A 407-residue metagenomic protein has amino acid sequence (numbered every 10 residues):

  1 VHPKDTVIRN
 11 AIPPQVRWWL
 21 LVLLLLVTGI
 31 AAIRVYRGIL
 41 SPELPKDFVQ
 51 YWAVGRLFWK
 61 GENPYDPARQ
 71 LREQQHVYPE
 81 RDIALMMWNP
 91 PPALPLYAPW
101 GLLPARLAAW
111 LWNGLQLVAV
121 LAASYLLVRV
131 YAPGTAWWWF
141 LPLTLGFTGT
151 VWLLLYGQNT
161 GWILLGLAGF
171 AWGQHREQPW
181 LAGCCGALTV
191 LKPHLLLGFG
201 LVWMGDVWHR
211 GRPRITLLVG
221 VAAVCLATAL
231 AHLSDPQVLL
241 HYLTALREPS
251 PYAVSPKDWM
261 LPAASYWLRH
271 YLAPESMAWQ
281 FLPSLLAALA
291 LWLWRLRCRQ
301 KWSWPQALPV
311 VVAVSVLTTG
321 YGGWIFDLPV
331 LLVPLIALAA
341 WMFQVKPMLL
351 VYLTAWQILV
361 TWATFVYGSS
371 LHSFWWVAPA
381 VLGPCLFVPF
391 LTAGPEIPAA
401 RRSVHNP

Functional and structural regions predicted by a protein language model:
H2-H175, P179-L181, W203-L332, I336-A340 (+1 more regions): Primarily membrane-embedded glycan-assembly and transfer machineries that use lipid-linked glycans
I83-A84, G186, S276, D327 (+3 more regions): Residue-level detector of alpha-helical transmembrane segments in integral membrane proteins
L154, W180-G183, A380, L391: Generic detector of intrinsically disordered, low-complexity, polar/charged segments
T160, K192, F199-L201, V330 (+1 more regions): A broadly tuned "polar low-complexity/structure-edge" signature
W180-V207: Voltage-sensor/pore transmembrane module of 6-TM cation channels
L191-H194, C225-L230, T354: Membrane-embedded alpha-helical segments of transport systems, primarily multispan ion/solute transporters
A337-P407: Aromatic-enriched
